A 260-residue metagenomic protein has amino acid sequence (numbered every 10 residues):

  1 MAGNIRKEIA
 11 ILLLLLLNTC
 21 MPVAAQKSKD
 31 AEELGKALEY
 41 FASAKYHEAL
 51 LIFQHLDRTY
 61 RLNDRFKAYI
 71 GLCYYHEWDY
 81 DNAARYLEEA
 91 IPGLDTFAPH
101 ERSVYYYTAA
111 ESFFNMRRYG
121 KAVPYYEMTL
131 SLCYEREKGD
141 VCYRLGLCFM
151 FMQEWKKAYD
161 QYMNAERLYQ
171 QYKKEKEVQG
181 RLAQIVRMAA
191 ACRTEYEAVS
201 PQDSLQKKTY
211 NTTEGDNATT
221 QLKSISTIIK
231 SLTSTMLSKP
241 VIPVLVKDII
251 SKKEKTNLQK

Functional and structural regions predicted by a protein language model:
K29-H55, T59: Alpha-helical segment of the N-proximal tetratricopeptide repeat
Y69, T108, R144, V178-R181 (+1 more regions): Canonical tetratricopeptide repeat
P92, M150, W155-K173, A183 (+2 more regions): TPR/TPR-like (Sel1-like) alpha-helical repeat modules
